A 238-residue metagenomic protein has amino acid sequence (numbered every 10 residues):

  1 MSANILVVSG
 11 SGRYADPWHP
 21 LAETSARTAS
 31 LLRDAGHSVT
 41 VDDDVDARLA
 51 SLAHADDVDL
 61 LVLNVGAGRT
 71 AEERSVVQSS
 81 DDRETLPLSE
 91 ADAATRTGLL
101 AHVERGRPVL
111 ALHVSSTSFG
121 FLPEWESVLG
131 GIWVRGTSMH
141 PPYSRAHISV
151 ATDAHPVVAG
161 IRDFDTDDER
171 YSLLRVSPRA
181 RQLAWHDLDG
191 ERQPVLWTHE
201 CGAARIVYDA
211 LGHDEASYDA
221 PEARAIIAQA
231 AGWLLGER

Functional and structural regions predicted by a protein language model:
M1-V58: Aromatic-Pro/Gly-enriched surface loop or interdomain linker that acts as a lid/target-recognition segment
I5, D16, R175-R238: A glycine-centered loop/beta-turn motif at secondary-structure junctions
V8, H54, D82-A93, G160 (+1 more regions): Extended, composition-driven regions rather than compact fold-specific motifs
G10, N64-A67, G212: Cell-envelope and extracellular/periplasmic
L60-N64, Y208: Structural motif
G68-P156: A glycine-rich, often tryptophan-bearing local segment used as a flexible ligand/cofactor-contacting loop or short
S127, G131-G202: Catalytic beta-strand/loop cores that center a nucleophilic Ser/Cys/Thr and support acyl-enzyme chemistry
